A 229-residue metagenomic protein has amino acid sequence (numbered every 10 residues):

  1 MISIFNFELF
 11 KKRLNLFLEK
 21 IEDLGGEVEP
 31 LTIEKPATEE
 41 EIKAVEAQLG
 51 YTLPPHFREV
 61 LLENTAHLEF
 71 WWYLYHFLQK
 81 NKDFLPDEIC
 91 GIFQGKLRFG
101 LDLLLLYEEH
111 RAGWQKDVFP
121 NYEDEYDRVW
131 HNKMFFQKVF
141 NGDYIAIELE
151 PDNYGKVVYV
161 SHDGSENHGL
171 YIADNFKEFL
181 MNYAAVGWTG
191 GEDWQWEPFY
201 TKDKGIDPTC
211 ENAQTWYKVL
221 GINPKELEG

Functional and structural regions predicted by a protein language model:
M1-N141, A213-G229: A surface-exposed partner-binding patch
A47, L61, L104, G169 (+2 more regions): Alpha-helical interaction segments
H131, D152-Y154: A short, compositionally biased
F136-K138, L149, Y159: Hydrophobic side chains in beta-strands
D143-E150: Broad, structure-driven detector of short, well-ordered beta-strand segments within folded domains
Y154-V160: Short aromatic-glycine-(Arg/Gly/Cys) micro-motifs in beta-strand/loop hairpins
S161-G187: Compact, glycine/acidic-enriched structural inserts
A184-G229: Acidic, proline/glycine-rich low-complexity IDRs
